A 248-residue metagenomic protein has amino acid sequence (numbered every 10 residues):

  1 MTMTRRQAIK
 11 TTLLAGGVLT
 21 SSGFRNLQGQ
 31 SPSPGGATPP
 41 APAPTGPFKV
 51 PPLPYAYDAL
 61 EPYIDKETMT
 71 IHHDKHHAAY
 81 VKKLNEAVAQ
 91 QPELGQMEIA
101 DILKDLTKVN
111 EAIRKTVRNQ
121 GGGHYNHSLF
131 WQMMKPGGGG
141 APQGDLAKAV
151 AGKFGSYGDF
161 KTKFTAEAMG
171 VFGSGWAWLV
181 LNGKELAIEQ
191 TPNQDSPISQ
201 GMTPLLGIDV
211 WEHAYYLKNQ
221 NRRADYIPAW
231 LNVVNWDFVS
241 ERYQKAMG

Functional and structural regions predicted by a protein language model:
M1-M3, Q7: Secretory targeting signals
Q7-G29: N-terminal export signals
G23-L60: C-terminal segment of N-terminal export signals and the immediately downstream linker at the start of the mature
G46-K82: Mature N-terminal segment immediately following signal peptide/propeptide cleavage in secreted/periplasmic
A59-E61, L106-A112, P192-D195: Acidic/His metal-coordination segments adjacent to aromatic residues that form catalytic metal sites in metalloenzymes
K75, V81, E86-Q96, A100-N182 (+1 more regions): All-alpha RGS (Regulator of G-protein Signaling) helical domain and cognate RGS-like helical scaffolds
A166-Q220, I227-D237: An amphipathic alpha-helical core segment
V234-F238, R242, A246-M247: Low-complexity, Gly/Ser/Thr/Pro-rich intrinsically disordered linker/tail segments
